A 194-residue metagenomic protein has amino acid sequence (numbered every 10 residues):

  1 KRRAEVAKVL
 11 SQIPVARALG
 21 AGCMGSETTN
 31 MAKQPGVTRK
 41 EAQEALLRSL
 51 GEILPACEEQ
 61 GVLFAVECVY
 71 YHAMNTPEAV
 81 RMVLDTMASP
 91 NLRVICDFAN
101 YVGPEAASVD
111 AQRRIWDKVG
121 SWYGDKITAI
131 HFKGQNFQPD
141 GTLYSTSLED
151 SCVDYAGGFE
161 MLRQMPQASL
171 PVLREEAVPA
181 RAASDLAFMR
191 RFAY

Functional and structural regions predicted by a protein language model:
K1-V94: Active-site acidic/histidine proton-transfer and metal-coordination neighborhood in alpha/beta enzyme cores
G22, P77-Y194: Histidine-acidic metal/acid-base catalytic patches
